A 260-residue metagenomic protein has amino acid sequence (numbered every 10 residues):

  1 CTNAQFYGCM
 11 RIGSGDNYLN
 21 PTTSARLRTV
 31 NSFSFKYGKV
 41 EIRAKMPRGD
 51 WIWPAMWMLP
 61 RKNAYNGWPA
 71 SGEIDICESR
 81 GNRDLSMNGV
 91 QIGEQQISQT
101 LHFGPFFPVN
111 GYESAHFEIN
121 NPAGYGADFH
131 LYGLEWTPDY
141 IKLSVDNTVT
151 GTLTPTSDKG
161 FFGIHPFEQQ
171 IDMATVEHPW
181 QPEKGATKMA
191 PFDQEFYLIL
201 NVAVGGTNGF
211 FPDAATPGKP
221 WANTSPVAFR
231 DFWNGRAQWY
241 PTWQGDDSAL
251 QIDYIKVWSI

Functional and structural regions predicted by a protein language model:
C1-I260: GH16 jelly-roll
